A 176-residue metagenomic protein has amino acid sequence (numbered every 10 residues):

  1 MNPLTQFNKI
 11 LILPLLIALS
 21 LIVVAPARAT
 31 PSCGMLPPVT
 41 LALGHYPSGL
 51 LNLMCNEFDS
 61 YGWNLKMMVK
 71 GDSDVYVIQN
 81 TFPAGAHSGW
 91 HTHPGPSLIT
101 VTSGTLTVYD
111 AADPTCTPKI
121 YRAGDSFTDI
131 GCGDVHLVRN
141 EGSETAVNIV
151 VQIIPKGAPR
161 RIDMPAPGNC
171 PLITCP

Functional and structural regions predicted by a protein language model:
N2-L13: Bacterial N-terminal signal peptides that target proteins for export
I12-I22: Bacterial N-terminal signal peptides
P26-D74, T117-I120, P165-P176: A short, N-terminal "cap"/entry segment at the start of jelly-roll beta-barrel domains of the cupin/DSBH fold
K70-P94: Short, surface-exposed binding/anchoring microloops in extracellular/periplasmic proteins
F82, A111-G133: Short acidic-glycine-tyrosine-enriched beta hairpin
H87-G89, T107, D125-R139: Histidine-centered metal-chelating micro-motifs
H93-D113: Glycine- and acidic-residue-biased ligand/ion/polar-headgroup-sensing regions
R122, G131-P159: Ligand-binding loop in jelly-roll beta-barrel domains
